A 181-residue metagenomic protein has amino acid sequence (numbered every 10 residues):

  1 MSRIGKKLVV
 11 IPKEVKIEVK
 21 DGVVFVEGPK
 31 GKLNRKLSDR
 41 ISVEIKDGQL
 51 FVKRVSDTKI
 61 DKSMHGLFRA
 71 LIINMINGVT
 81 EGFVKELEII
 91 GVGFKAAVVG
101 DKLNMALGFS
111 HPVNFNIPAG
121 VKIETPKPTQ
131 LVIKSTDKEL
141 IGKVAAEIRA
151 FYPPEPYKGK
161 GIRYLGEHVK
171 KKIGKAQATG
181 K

Functional and structural regions predicted by a protein language model:
S2-A146, A150-K181: N-terminal intrinsically disordered, cationic/polar leader segments that include organellar targeting peptides
